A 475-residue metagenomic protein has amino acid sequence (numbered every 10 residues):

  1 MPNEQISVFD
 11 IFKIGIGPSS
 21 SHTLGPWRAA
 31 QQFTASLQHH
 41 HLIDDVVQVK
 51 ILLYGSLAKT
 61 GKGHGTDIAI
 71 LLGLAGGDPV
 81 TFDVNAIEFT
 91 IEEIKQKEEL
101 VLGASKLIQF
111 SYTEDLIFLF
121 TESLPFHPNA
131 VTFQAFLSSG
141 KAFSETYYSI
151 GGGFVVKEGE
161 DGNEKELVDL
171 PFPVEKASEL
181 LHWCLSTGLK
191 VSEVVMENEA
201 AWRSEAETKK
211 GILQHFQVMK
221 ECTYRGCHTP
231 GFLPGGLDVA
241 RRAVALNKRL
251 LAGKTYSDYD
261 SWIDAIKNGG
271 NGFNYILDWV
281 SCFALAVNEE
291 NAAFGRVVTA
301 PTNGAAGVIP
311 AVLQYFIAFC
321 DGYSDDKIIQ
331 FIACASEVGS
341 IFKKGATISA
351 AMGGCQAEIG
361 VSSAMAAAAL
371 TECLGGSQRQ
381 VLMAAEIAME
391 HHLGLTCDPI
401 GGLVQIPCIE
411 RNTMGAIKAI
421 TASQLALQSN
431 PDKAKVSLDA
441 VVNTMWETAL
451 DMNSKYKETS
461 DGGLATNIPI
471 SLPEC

Functional and structural regions predicted by a protein language model:
F12-A30, A293-V312, C355-S363: Conserved phosphate/anionic-ligand binding catalytic regions in large, soluble enzymes, centered on
S21-Q38, P310-G322, A367-G375: Alpha-helical support elements that line or immediately flank enzyme active sites and cofactor-binding pockets
V46-G61, E93-V101, A333-G345, E386-P399 (+1 more regions): Short, mixed-charge aromatic SLiMs
I68-T90, F120, M365-L374, Q378 (+2 more regions): C-terminal domain-closing interface element
P79-K267: C-terminal regulatory domains involved in ligand/effector binding and gene-expression control
A206-G354, G463-C475: Accessory "access/gating" subregions that flank catalytic or transport cores
Y323, C334, S340-T413, L425-V436: Hydrophobic alpha-helical bundle architecture
A434-C475: Extended hydrophobic packing segments that form well-structured cores
